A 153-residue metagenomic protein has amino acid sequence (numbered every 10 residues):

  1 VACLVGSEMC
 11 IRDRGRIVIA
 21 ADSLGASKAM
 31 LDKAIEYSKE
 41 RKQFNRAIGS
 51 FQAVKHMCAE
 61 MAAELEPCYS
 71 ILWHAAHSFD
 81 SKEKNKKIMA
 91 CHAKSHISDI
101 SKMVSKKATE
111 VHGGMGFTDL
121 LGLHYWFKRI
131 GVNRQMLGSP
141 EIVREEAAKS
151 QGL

Functional and structural regions predicted by a protein language model:
V1-G6, C10-I11: Single conserved hydrophobic/aromatic residue that forms the stacking wall/gate of nucleotide- or nucleobase-binding
D13-L153: Alpha-helical interface subdomain recognition
